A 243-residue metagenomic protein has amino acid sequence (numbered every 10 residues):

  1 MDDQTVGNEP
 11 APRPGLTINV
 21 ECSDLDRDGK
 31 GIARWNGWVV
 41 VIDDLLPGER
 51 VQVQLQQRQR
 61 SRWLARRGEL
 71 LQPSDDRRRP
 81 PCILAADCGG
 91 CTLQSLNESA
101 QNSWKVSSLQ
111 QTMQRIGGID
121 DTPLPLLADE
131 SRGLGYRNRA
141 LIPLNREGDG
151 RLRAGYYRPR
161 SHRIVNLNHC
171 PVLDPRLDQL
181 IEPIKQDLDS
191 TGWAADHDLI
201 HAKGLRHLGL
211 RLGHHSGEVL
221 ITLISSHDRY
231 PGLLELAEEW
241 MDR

Functional and structural regions predicted by a protein language model:
D2-R243: Accessory RNA-recognition modules of RNA-modification enzymes
